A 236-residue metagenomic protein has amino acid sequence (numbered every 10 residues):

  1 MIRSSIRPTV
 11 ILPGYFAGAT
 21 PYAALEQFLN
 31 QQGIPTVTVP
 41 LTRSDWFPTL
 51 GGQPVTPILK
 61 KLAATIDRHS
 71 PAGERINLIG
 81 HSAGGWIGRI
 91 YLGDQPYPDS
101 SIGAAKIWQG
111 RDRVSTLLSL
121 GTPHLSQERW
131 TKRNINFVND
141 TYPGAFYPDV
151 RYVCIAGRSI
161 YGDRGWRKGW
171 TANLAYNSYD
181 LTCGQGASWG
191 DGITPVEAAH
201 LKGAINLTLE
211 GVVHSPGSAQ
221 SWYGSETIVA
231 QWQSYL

Functional and structural regions predicted by a protein language model:
I2-L236: Lipid deacylating catalytic domains
